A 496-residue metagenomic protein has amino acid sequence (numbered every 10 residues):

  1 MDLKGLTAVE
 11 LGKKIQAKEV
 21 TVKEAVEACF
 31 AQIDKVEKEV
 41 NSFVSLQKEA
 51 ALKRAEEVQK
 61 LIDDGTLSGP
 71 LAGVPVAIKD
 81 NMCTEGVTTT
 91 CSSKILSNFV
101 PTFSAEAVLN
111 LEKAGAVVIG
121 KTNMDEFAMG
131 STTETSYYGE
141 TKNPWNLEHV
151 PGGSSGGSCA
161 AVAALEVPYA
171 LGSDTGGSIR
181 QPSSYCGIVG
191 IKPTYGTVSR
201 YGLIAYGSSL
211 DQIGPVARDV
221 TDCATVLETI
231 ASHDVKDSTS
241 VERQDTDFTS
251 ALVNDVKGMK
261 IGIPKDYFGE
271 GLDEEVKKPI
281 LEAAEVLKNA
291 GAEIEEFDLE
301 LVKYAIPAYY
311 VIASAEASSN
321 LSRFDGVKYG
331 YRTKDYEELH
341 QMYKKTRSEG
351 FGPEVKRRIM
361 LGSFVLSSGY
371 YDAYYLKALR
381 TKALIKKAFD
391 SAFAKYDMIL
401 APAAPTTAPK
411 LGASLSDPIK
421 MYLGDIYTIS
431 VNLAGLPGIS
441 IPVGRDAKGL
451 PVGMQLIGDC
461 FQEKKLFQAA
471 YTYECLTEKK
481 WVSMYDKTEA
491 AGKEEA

Functional and structural regions predicted by a protein language model:
M1-K53, N289-G291, F364, V482-A496: An N-terminal boundary/leader segment
K13, L301-V302, D325-L433, S483-G492: Serine-dependent amide/ester hydrolase catalytic core
K18, K79, D219: Short, conserved phosphate/pyrophosphate- and ester-handling motifs at nucleotide-, phospho-/glycolipid
A25-C29, A308-Y309, V355-S363: Short alpha-helical scaffolding segments that buttress acidic/His motifs in well-ordered protein cores
C29, A51, K79, L111 (+5 more regions): Conserved hydrophobic/aromatic pocket- or pore-lining residues that grip, position, or stack substrates in active sites
A31, K35, A164-A170, T175-G271 (+5 more regions): Structural helix-boundary/capping segments
L71-C91, S250-G262, A315-K386, P437-G453: Short helix-loop capping/hinge segments that flank enzyme active sites or metal/cofactor-binding pockets
L71-I213, P264-D266, A315, A401-I419: Short glycine/serine-rich loop/turn segments
